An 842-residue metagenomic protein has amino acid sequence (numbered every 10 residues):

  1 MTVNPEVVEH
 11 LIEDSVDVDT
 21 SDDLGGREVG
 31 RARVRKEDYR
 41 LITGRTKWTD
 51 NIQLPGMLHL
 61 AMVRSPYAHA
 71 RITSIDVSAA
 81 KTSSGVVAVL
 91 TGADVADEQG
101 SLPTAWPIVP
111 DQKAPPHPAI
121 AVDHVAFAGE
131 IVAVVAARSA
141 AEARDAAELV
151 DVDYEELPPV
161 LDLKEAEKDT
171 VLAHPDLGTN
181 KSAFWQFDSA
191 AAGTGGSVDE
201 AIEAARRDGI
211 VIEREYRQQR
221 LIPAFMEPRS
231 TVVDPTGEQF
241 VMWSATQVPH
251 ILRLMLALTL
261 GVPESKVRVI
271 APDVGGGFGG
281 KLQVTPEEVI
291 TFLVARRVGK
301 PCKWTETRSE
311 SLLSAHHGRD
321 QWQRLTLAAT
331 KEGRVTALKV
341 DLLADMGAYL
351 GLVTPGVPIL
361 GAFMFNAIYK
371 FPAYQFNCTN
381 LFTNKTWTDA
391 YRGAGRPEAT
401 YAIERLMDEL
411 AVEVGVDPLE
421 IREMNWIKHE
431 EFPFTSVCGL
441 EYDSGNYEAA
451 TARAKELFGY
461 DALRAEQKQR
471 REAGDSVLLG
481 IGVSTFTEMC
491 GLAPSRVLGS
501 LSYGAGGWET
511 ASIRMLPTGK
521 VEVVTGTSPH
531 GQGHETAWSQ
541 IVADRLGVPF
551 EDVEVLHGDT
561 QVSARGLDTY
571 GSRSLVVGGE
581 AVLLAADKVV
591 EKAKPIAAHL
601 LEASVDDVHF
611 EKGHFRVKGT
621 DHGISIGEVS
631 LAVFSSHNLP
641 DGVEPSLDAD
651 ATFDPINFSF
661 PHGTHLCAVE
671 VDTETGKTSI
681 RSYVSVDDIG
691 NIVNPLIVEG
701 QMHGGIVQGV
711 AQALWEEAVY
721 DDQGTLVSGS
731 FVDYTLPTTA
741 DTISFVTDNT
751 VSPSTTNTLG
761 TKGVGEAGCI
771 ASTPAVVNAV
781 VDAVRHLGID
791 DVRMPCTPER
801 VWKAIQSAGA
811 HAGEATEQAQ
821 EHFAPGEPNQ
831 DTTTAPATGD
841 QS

Functional and structural regions predicted by a protein language model:
M1-F184: Flexible, low-hydrophobicity surface segments
T2-E6, S83, G92-A93, G261-K266 (+5 more regions): C-terminal catalytic domains of large/alpha subunits in multi-subunit enzymes
R31, E37-R40, P107-P115, S182-T231 (+4 more regions): Glycine-rich loop/linker segments at domain edges
K36-R40, E148-L157, L254, L258-T259 (+6 more regions): Extended active-site and interfacial segments that coordinate phosphate-rich ligands in large catalytic machineries
G44, A88-G92, F127, I212-Y216 (+13 more regions): General beta-strand structural signal in soluble alpha/beta enzymes
Q99-T104, A146-L149, S244, R253-M255 (+12 more regions): Short acidic, glycine/serine/threonine-rich loops at helix termini
A173-L260, W426-K520, V727-D741, V746-D748: Helix-loop-helix junctions that connect adjacent transmembrane helices in secondary transporters/permeases, recognized
L254, G277-G299, K303-T305, H534-V542: Thiamine diphosphate
